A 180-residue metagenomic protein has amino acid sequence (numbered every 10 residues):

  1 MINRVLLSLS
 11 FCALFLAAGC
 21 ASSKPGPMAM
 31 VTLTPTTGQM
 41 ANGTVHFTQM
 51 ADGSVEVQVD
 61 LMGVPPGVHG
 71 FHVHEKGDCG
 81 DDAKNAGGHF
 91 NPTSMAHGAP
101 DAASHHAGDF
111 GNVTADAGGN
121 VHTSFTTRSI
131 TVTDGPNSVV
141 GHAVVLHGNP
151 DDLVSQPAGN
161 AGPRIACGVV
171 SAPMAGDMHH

Functional and structural regions predicted by a protein language model:
M1-L9: Bacterial N-terminal signal peptides that target proteins for export
I2, A18-G19: Intrinsically disordered, low-complexity segments enriched in serine/proline and basic residues
S8-A17: Bacterial N-terminal signal peptides
C20-V68, V73-H180: N-terminal leader/targeting pre-sequences
